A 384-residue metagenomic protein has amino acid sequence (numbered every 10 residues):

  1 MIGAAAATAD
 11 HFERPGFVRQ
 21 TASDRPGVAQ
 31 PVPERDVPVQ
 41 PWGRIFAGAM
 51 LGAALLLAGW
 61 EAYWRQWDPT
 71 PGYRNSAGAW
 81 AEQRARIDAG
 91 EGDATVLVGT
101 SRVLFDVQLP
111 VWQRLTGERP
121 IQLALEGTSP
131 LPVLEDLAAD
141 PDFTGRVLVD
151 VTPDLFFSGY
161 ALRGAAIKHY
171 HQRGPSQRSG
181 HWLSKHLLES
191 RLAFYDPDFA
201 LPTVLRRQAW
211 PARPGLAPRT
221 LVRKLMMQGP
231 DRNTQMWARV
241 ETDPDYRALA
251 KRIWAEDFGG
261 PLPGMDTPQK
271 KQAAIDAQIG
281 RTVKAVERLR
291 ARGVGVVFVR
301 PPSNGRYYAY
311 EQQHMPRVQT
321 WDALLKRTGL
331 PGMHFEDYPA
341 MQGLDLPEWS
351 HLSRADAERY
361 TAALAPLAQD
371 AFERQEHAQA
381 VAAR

Functional and structural regions predicted by a protein language model:
M1-G43: N-terminal Lys/Arg-rich, disordered targeting/topogenic segments
I2, A166-R292, V381-R384: Secreted/periplasmic serine-hydrolase-like ester/acetyl group-modifying domain
P41-R65: Hydrophobic membrane-insertion alpha-helices, especially the h-region of bacterial N-terminal signal peptides
Q66-A85: Alpha-helical transmembrane signal-anchor/signal-peptide segments
G92-D93, E118-R119, F143-R146, A291-V297 (+1 more regions): Loop/turn elements at helix/coil->beta-strand transitions in domains of secreted/extracellular proteins
V98, R102-L187: Membrane-embedded segments
A285-E311: Active-site segments of SGNH/GDSL-like serine hydrolases that catalyze O-acetyl group transfer/hydrolysis on lipids
Q312-R384: C-terminal regions of proteins
